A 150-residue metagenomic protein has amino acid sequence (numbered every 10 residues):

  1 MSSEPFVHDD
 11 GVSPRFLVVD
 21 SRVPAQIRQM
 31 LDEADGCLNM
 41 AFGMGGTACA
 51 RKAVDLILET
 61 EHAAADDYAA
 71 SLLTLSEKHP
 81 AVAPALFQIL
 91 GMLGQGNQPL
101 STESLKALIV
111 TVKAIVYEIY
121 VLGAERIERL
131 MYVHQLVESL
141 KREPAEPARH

Functional and structural regions predicted by a protein language model:
M1-G43, E146-H150: Charged alpha-helical initiation segments
P14-D20, L38, I57, L75-V82 (+1 more regions): A ubiquitous short alpha-helical element
I27, G46, A50, V54 (+2 more regions): Short runs of predominantly hydrophobic/aromatic residues within well-ordered alpha helices that form helix-helix
L31, L38, G43, T47-A50 (+2 more regions): Hydrophobic alpha-helical segments
E33, K52-L56, S71-T74, M92: A general alpha-helix detector
N39, L58, H62, Y117-Y120 (+1 more regions): Hydrophobic/aromatic-lined pockets within catalytic cores
M44-A69: Hydrophobic alpha-helical packing segments in soluble, helical-rich domains
Y68-H150: Long, charged low-complexity segments
